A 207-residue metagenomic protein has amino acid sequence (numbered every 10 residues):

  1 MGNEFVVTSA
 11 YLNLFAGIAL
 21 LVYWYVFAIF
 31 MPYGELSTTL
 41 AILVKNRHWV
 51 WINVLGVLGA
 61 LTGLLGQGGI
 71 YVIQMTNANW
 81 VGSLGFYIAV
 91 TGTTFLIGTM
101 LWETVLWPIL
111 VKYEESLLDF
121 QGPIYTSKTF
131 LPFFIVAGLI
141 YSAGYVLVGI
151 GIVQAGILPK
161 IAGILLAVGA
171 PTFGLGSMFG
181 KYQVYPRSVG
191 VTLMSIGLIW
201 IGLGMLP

Functional and structural regions predicted by a protein language model:
M1-P207: Hydrophobic, aromatic-enriched alpha-helical segments typical of multi-pass transmembrane helices
